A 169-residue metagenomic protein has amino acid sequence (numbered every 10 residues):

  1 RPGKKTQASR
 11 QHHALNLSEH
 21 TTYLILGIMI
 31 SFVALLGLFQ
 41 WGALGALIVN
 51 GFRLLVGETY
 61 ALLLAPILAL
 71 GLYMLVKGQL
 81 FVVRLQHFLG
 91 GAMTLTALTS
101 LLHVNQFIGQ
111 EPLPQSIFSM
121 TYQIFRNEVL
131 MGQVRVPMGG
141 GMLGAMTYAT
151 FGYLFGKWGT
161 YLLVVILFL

Functional and structural regions predicted by a protein language model:
R1-L169: Alpha-helical transmembrane segments used as membrane anchors
